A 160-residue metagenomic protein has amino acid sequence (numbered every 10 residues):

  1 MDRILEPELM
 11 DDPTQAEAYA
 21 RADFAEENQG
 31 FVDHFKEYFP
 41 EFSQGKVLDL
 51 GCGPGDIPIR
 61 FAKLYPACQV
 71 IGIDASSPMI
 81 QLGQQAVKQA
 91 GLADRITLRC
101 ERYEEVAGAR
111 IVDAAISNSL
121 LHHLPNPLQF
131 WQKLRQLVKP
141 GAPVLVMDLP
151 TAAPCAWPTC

Functional and structural regions predicted by a protein language model:
M1-A18: N-terminal, positively charged/glycine-rich alpha-helical extensions of SAM-dependent methyltransferases
A25-Q44: Conserved alpha-helix/loop element of class I SAM-dependent methyltransferases that forms part of the SAM/SAH-binding
L48, D56-E104: Class I SAM-dependent methyltransferase SAM/SAH-binding core
G53: Conserved glycine-rich SAM-binding loop
E105-A109: Short conserved loop adjoining the S-adenosyl-L-methionine
I116: A conserved beta-strand element that flanks and buttresses the S-adenosyl-L-methionine
Q129-P140: A short glycine-rich, Lys/Arg-flanked "PGG" loop and its adjoining helix->strand segment in the class I
L145-C160: Conserved class I S-adenosyl-L-methionine
